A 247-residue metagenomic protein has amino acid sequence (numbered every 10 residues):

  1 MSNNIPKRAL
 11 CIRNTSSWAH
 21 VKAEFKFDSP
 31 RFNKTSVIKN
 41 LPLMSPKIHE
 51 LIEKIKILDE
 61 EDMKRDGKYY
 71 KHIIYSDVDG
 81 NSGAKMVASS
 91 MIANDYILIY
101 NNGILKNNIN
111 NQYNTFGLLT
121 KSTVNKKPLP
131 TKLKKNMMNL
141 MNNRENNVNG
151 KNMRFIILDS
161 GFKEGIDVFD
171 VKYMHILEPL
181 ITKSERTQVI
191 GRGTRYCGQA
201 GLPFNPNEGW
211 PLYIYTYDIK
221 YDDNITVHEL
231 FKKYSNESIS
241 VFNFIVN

Functional and structural regions predicted by a protein language model:
M1-F155, G161-N247: Helicase-associated low-complexity regulatory tails and linkers flanking the ATPase motor
